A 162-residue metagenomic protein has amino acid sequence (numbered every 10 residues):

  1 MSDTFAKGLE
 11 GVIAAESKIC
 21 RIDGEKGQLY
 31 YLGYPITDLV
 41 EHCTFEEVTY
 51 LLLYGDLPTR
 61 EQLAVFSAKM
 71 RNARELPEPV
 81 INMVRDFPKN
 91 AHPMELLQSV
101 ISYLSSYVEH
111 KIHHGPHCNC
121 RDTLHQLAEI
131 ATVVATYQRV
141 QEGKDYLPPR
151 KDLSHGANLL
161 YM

Functional and structural regions predicted by a protein language model:
M1-M162: Hydrophobic alpha-helical bundle cores within soluble ligand-binding/oligomerization subdomains
